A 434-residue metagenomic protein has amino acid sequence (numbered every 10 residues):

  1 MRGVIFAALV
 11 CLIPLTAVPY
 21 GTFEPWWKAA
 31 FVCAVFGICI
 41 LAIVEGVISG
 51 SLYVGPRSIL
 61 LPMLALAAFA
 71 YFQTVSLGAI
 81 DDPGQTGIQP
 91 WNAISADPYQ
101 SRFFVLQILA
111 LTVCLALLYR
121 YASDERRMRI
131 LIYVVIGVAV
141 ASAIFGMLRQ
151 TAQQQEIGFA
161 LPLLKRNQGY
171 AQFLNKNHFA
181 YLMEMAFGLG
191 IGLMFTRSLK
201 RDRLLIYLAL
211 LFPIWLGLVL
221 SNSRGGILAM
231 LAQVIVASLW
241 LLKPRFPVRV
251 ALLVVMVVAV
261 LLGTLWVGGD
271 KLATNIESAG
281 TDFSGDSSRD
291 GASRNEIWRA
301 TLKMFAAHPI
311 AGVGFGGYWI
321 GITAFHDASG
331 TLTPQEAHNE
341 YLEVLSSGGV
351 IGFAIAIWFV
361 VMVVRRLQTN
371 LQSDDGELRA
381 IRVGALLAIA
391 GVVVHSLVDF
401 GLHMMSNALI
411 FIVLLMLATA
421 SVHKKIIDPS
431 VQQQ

Functional and structural regions predicted by a protein language model:
M1-G137, G192-L208, I235-V258, V361-V363 (+2 more regions): Transmembrane signal-anchor hairpin modules in multi-pass inner-membrane enzymes, especially those that act on
T16-F23, N175, E343-G348, I381-V413 (+1 more regions): Membrane helix-loop boundary segments at the extracytoplasmic
P19-F31, F104, G146, L174-N177 (+4 more regions): Helix-loop-helix junctions and helix-breaking kinks within/between transmembrane helices of multi-pass membrane
L64-L77, R127-F159, L174, W215-S221: Hydrophobic alpha-helical transmembrane segments
S76, I144, R149-Q153, W215-N222 (+4 more regions): A membrane-periplasm/extracellular boundary helix in multi-pass inner-membrane enzymes that assemble envelope glycans
Q155-L193, N222-G225, N339-V344: Membrane-interface segments at transmembrane-helix junctions in multi-pass inner-membrane proteins
N175, S293-P334, Y341-V344, G348-I355: TM-adjacent membrane-interface loops and short helices in multi-pass inner/ER membrane proteins
V350-V383: Hydrophobic transmembrane alpha-helices and their immediate junctions
